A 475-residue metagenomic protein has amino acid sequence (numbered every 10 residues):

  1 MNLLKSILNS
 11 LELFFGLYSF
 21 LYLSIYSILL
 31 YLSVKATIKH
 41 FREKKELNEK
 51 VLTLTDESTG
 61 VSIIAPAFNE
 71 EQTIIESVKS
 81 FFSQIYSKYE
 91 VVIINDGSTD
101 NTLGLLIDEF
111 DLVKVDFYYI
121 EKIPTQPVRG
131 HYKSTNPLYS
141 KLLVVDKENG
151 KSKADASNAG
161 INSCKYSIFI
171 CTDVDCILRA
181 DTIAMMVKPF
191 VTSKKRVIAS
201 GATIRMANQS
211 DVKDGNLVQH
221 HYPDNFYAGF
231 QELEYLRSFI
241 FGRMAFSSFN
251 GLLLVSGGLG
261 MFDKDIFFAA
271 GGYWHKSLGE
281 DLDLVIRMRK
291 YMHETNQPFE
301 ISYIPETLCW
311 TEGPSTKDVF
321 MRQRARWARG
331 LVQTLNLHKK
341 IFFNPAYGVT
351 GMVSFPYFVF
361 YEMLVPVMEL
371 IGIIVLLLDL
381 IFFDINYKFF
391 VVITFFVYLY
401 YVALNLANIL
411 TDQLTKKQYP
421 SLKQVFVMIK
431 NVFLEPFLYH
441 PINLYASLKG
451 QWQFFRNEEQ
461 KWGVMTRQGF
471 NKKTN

Functional and structural regions predicted by a protein language model:
I28-S58, T334-V359, I373-N475: Juxtamembrane C-terminal module of membrane proteins
L29-K88, L105: N-terminal signal-anchor transmembrane helix
T59-S62, E90, F268, D283: Cell-envelope/extracellular polymer assembly enzymes that use nucleotide-activated donors
K79-V145, F190-V191: Acidic donor-binding segment of Leloir-type glycosyltransferases
Y118-D146, S152-A156, N162, Y166 (+5 more regions): Long helical/loop segments within the catalytic core of UDP-sugar-dependent glycosyltransferases, especially the large
F169: Short aromatic/hydrophobic "clamp" motif used to bind/position activated sugar donors
D173-I177, K276: The conserved acidic donor/metal-binding loop of glycosyltransferases
I266-A269, S277-S302: A short, conserved alpha-helix in the catalytic core of glycosyltransferases
